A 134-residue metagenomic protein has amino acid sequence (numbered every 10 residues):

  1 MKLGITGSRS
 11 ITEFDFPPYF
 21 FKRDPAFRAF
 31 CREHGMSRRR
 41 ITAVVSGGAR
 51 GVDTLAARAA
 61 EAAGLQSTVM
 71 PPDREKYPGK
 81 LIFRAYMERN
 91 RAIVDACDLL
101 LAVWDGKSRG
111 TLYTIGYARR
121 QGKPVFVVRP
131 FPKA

Functional and structural regions predicted by a protein language model:
K2-K133: Acidic/glycine-enriched connector segments
